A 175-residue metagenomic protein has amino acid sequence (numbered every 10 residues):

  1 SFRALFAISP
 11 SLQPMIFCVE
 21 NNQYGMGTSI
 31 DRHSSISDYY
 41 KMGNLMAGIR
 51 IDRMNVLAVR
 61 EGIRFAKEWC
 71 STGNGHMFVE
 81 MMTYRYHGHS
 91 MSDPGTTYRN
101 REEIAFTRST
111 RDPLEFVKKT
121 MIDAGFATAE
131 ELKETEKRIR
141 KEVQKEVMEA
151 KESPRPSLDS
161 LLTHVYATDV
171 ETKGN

Functional and structural regions predicted by a protein language model:
S1-E152: Glycine-rich ThDP/TPP pyrophosphate-binding loop and its adjacent helix/strand module within ThDP-dependent enzymes
E152-N175: C-terminal intrinsically disordered, low-complexity extensions immediately downstream of enzyme catalytic cores
